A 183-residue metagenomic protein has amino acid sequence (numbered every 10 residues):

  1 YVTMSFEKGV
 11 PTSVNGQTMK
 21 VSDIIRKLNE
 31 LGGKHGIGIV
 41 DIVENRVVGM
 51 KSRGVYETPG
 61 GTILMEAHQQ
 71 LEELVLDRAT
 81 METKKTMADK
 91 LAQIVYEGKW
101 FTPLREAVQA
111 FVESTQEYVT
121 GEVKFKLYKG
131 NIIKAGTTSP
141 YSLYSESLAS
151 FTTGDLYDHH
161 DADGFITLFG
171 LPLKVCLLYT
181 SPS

Functional and structural regions predicted by a protein language model:
Y1-G38: A conserved active-site cap/scaffold subdomain adjacent to cofactor or substrate pockets
V10, V55-E57, S139-L143: Short, surface-exposed beta-strand-loop junctions and turns on beta-sheet-rich folds
I42-M50: A glycine-rich phosphate-binding loop feature that marks nucleotide/adenosyl-phosphate handling sites
K51-I94: C-terminal, non-catalytic macromolecule-binding modules
E97-K99: Short Lys/Arg-enriched alpha/beta "domain-start" segment
E106-Q116: A conserved acidic, glycine/proline-rich C-terminal tail/linker
V123-F125, K134-G136, Y144, A149-L173: C-terminal functional modules
Y179-S183: Conserved small/polar residues in nucleotide/adenosyl-binding loops
